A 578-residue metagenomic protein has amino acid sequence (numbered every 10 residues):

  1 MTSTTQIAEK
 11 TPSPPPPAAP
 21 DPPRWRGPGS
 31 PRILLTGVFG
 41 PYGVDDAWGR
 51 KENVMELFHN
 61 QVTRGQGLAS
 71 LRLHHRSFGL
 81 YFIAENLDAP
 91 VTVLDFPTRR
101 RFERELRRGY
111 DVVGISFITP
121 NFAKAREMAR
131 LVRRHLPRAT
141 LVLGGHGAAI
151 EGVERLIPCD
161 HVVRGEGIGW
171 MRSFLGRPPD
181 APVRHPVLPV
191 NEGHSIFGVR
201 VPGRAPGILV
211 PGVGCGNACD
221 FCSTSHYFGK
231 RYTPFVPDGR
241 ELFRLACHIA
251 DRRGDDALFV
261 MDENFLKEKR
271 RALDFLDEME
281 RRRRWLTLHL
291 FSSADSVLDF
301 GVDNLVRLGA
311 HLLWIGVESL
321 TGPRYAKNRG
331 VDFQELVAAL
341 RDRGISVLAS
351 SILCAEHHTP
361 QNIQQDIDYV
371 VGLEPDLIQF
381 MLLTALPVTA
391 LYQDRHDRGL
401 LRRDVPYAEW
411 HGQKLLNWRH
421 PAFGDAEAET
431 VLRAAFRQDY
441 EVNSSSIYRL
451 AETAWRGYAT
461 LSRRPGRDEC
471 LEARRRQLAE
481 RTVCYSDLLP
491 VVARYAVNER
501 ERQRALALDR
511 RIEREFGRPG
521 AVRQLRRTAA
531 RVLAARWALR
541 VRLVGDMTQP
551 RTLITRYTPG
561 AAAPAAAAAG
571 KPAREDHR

Functional and structural regions predicted by a protein language model:
M1-F58, D95, L106-D111, R138 (+1 more regions): Radical SAM enzyme core and accessory elements
T2-R253: Acidic, low-complexity intrinsically disordered segments
L35, I115, L143, V260-D262 (+2 more regions): Conserved beta-strand positions
Y42-D45, I150-V153, R324, L353-Q361 (+2 more regions): Flexible glycine/acidic-rich beta-alpha junction loops that bind and position SAM and/or redox cofactors in anaerobic
I83-T92, P158, R252-G254, R282 (+4 more regions): A structural motif corresponding to the C-terminal end of an alpha-helix and its immediate exit/capping segment
E154-M171, V302, R307-L313, Q365-F380: Structural recognition of alpha->loop->beta junctions
E192-L348, L353-A355, Q361-D368: Radical SAM [4Fe-4S] cluster-binding motif and immediate context
